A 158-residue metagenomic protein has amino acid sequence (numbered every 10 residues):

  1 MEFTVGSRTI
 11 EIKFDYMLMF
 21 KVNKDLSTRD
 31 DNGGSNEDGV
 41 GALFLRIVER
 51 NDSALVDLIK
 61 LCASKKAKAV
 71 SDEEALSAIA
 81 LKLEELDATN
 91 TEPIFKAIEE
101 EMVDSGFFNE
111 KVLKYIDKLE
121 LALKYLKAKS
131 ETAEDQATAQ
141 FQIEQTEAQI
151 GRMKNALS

Functional and structural regions predicted by a protein language model:
M1-D25: Short, extreme N-terminal segment that most often corresponds to the first beta-strand
M1-G6, R29-R46, S53, K65-S158: Charged interaction scaffolds used for protein-protein
V56: Alpha-helix-centered segments that form part of catalytic cores
